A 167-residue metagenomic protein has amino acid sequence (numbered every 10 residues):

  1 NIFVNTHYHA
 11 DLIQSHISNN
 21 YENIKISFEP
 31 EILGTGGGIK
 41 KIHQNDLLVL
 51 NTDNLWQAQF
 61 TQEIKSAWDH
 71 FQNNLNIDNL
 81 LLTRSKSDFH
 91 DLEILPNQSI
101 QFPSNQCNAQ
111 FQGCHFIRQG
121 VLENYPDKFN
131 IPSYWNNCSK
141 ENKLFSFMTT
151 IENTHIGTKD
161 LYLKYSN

Functional and structural regions predicted by a protein language model:
N1-T61, N124-D127: Conserved N-terminal catalytic core of the sugar/cofactor nucleotidyltransferase
V4, V49, N79-L81, S146: Structural beta-sheet core signal
Y8, D78-L95: Short beta-strand-to-loop element that shapes/binds the nucleotide-sugar donor at the catalytic cleft/hinge
L12, G34, F89, T154-I156: Generic structural signal for helix capping and beta-alpha/helix-loop junctions
S15-E22, Q62-D69, N73-N79: Asparagine-rich low-complexity intrinsically disordered tracts
I24, I77, N97-F102: Rossmann-fold dehydrogenase core element
G38-I39, H90-E93, Q112-H115: Adenylate-forming
L48, L55, F60-K65, D69-N73 (+2 more regions): Catalytic-core segments of class I nucleotidyltransferases/pyrophosphorylases that form NMP-activated intermediates
